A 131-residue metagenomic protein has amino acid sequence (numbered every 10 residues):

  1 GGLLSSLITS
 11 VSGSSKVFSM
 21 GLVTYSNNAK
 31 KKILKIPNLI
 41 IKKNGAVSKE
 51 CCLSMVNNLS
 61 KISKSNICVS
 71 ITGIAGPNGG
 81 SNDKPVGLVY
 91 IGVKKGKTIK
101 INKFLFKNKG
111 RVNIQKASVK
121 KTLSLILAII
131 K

Functional and structural regions predicted by a protein language model:
G1-K131: Short alpha-helical segments enriched in small residues
